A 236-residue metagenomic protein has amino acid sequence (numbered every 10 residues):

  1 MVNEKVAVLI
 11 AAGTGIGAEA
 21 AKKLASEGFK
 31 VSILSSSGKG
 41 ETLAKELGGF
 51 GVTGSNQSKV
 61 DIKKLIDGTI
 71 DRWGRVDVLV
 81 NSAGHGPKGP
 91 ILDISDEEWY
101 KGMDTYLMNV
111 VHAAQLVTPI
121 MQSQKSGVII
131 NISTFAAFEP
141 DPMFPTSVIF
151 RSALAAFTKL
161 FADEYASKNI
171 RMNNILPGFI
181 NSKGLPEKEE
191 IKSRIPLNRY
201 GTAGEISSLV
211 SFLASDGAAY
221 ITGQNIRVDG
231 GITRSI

Functional and structural regions predicted by a protein language model:
G13-T14: Conserved glycine-rich cofactor-binding loop
P90-I91, E98-M103, I191: Substrate-binding pocket helix/loop in short-chain dehydrogenase/reductase
A114, F150-R151, T158: Active-site helix of classical SDR
P119, D163-E164, A219: Alpha-helical segment proximal to the catalytic Tyr-Lys
T134: Residue(s) in the substrate-gating loop at a strand-loop-helix junction that position the organic substrate next
E139, S211, T222-I236: Short C-terminal tail/terminal secondary-structure segment of NAD(P)H-dependent dehydrogenase/reductase domains
A166, R171, I221-G223: Short, small/polar-rich loop/turn modules that mediate ligand/substrate recognition or access, typified
